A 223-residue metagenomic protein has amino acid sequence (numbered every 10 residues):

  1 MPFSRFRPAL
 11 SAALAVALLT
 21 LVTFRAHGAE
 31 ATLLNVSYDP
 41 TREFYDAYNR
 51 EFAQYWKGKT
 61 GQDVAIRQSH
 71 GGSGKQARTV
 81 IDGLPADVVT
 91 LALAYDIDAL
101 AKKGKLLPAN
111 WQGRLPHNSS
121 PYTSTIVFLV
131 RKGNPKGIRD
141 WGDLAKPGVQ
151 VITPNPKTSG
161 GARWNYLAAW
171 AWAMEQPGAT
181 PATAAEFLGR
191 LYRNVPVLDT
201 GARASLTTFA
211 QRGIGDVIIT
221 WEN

Functional and structural regions predicted by a protein language model:
M1-R7: N-terminal secretory signal peptides that target proteins for export/translocation
A9-T23: Bacterial N-terminal signal peptides
G28, G61-D63, T123, K146 (+1 more regions): Short, well-ordered coil/turn elements that cap or connect secondary structure elements
G28-K103, G113-L115, W221: Early extracytoplasmic/lumenal segment of secretory-pathway proteins
R42-N49, A53, S73-A77, I81 (+9 more regions): Extracytoplasmic/secreted envelope proteins and their assembly/folding machinery, especially bacterial periplasmic
G83-T90, G148-Q150, Q211-T220: Alpha-to-beta junction loops
A101-E175: A conserved helix-loop-strand patch within extracytoplasmic ligand-binding domains of the periplasmic binding
Q176-N223: Ligand-binding pocket segment of bilobal, Venus flytrap-like solute-binding proteins
